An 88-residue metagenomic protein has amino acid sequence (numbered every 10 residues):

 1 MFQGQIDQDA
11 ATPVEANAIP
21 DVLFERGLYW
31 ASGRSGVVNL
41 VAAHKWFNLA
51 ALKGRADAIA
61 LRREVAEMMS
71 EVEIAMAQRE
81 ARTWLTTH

Functional and structural regions predicted by a protein language model:
F2-D9, P13-A16, P20, R63-H88: Terminal, low-structured helical/coil segments at or just beyond the last alpha-helical repeat
Q5, G27, S32-G33, F47-A50 (+1 more regions): Generic signature of intrinsically disordered, low-complexity segments enriched in small/polar residues
A11-T12, L28, A50, R62: Residue-level detector of alpha-helix boundaries and kinks
A16-L23, S32-R34, N39, F47 (+1 more regions): Short helix-capping/linker turns of helical repeat alpha-solenoids
L23-S32, R63-A66: Hydrophobic face of amphipathic alpha-helices that form TPR/SEL1-like repeat modules and related alpha-solenoid
V41, K45-N48, R63, R82: Alpha-solenoid helical repeat scaffolds
